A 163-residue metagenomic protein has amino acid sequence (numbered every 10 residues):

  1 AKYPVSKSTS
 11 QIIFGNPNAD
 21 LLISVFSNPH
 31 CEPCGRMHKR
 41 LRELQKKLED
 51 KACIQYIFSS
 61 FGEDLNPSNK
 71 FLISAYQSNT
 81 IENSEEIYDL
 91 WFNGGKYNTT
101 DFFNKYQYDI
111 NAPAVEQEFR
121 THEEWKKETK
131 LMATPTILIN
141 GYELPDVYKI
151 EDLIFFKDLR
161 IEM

Functional and structural regions predicted by a protein language model:
P4-L22: A short beta-strand-turn-helix
T9-I13, H122-K127: Generic recognition of flexible, low-complexity loop/linker segments
G15-P17, T134, V147: Surface-exposed loop/turn and secondary-structure junction residues enriched for glycine/proline
S24-H30, G35-V115, W125-M132: Structural alpha/beta surface segment adjacent to cysteine/selenocysteine redox centers across thiol/disulfide enzymes
M37, E118-H122, K149: Amphipathic coiled-coil/heptad-repeat helices and related helical stalk/stem segments that mediate oligomerization
R120-E123, T134-P135, N140-G141: Internal catalytic domains of large membrane-associated glycosyltransferases
I139-M163: Non-catalytic, surface beta->alpha helical segment in thiol-disulfide oxidoreductase systems
